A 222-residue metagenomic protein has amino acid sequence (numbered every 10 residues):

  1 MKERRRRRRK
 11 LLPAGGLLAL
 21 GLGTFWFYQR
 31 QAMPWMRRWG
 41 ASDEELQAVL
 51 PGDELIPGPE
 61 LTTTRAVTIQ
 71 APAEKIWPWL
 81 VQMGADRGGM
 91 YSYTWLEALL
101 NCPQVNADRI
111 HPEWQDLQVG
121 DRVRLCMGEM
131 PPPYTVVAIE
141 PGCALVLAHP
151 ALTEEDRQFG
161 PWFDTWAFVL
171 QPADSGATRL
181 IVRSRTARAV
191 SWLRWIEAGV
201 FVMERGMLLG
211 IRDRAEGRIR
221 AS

Functional and structural regions predicted by a protein language model:
M1, R7-K10, W77-W79, W166 (+3 more regions): Bulky hydrophobic/aromatic packing residues
M1-P57, T62, E74-K75, Q158 (+3 more regions): Short amphipathic, positively biased membrane-proximal segments that drive organelle/inner-membrane targeting
R4-R7, N106, V202, L209: Short alpha-helical segments used as structural interaction elements across diverse proteins
A41-D43, G120, V200: Helix N-terminus capping/helix-initiation residues
A48, I56-E60, T68-E74, V81-A167 (+3 more regions): Glycine-rich portal/gate segments that line the openings of hydrophobic small-molecule binding cavities
W192-L208: Short, charged, low-complexity patches
